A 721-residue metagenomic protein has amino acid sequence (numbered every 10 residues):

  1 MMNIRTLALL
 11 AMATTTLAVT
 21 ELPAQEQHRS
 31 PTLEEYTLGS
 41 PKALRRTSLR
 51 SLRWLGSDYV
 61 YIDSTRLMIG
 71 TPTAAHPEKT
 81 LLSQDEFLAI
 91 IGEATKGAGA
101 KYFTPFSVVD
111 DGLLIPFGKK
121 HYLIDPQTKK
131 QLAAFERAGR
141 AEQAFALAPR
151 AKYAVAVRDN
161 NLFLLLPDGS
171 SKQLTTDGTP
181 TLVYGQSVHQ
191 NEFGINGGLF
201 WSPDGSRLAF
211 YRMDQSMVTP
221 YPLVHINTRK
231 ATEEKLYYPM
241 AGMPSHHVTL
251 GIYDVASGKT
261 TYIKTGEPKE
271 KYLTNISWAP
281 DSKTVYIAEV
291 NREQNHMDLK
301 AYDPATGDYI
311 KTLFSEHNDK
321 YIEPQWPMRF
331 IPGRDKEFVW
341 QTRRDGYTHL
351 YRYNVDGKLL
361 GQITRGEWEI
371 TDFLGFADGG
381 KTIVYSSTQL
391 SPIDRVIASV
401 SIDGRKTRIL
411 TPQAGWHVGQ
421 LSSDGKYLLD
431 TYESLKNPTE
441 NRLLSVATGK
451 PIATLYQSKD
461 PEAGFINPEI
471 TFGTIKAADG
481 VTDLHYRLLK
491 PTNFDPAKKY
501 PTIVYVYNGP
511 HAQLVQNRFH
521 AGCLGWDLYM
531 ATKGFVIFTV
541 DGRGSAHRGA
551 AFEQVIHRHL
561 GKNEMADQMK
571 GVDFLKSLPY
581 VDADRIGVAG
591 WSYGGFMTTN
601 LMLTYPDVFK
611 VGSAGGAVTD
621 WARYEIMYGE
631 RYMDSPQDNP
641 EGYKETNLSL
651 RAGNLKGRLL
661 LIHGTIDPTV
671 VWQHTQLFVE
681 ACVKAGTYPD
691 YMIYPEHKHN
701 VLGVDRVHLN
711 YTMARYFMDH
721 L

Functional and structural regions predicted by a protein language model:
M1-A8: Bacterial N-terminal signal peptides that target proteins for export
N3, P23-Q27, L44, S51 (+3 more regions): Intrinsically disordered, low-complexity sequence elements enriched in Ser/Thr/Gly/Pro
A8-L9, T20, A24-V418, K426-Y427 (+2 more regions): Beta-propeller folds
L9-L10, Y385, K656, A685: N-terminal hydrophobic alpha-helix used for membrane targeting or insertion
P220, S282, A288, W416-L721: Serine-hydrolase catalytic core recognition
